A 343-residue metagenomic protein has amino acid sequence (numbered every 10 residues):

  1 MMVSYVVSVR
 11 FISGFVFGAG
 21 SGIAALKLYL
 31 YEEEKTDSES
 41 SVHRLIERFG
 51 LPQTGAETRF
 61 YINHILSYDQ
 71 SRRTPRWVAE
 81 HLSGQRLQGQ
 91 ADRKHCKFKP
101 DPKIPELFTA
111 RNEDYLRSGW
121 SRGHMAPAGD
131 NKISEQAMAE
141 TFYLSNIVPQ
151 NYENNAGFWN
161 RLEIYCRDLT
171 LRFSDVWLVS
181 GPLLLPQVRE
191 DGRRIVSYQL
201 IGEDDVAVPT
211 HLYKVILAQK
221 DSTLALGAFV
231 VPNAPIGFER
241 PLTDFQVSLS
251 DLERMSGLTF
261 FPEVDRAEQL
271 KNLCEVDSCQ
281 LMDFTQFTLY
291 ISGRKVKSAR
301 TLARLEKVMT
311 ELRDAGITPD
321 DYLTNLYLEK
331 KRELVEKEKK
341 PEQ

Functional and structural regions predicted by a protein language model:
M2-Q343: Domain-level detector for secreted/extracellular nuclease and nuclease-toxin modules, and for the ENPP-like C-terminal
